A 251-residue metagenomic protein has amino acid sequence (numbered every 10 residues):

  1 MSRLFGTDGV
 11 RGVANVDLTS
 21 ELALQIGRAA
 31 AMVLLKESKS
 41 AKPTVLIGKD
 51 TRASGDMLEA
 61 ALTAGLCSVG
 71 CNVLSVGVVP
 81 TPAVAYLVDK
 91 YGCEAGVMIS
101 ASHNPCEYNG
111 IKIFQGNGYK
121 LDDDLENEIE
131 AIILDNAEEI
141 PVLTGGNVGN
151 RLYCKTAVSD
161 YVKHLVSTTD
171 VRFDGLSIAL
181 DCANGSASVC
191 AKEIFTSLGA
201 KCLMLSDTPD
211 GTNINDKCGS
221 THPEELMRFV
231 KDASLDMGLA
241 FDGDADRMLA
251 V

Functional and structural regions predicted by a protein language model:
M1-A64, S68-V69, R151-L176: An N-terminal, well-structured beta->alpha segment
R3-T7, R11, N104, F114 (+1 more regions): Preference for short coil/turn "hinge" residues that link or interrupt alpha-helices
F5, D17-Q25, A53, M57 (+9 more regions): Conserved active-site and cofactor/substrate-binding residues in soluble primary-metabolism enzymes
F5, I178, M237-F241: Residue-level marker for buried hydrophobic side chains located in beta-strands that build the well-ordered beta-sheet
V13, N109-A233: Gly/Ser/Thr-enriched, mixed-charge loops and adjacent short helices that form phosphate/oxyanion-binding elements
M32, T44-Y108, E193-A250: N-terminal small/polar loop signature for handling phosphorylated ligands or for N-terminal nucleophile
